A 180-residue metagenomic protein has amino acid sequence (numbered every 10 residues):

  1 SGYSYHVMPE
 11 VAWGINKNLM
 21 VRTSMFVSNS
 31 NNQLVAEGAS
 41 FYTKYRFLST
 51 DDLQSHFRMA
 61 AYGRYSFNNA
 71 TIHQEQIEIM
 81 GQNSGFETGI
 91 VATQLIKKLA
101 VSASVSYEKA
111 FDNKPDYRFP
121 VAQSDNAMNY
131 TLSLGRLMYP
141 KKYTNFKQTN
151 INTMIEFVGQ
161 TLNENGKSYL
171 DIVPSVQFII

Functional and structural regions predicted by a protein language model:
S1-A103, Y107-D112, V121-I180: Transmembrane beta-barrel domains of Gram-negative outer membranes and organellar outer membranes
D116-Y117: Extended low-complexity, intrinsically disordered segments associated with secretion/export and membrane-tethering
